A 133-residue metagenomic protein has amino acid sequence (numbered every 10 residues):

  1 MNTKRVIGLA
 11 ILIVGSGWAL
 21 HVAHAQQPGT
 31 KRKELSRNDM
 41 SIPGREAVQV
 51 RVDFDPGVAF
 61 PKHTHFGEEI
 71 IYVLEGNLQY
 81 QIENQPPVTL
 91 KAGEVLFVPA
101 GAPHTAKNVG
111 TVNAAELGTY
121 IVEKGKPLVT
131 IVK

Functional and structural regions predicted by a protein language model:
N2-R51, F97, K107, P127-K133: A short, N-terminal "cap"/entry segment at the start of jelly-roll beta-barrel domains of the cupin/DSBH fold
R37, P56, Q79, G93-V95 (+2 more regions): Extracytoplasmic low-complexity repetitive segments enriched in small/polar residues
R45, G57-Y72: A short beta-loop-beta micro-motif enriched in histidine and acidic residues
F54-D55, N84-G101: Short acidic-glycine-tyrosine-enriched beta hairpin
A59-P61, Q79, L96, A100-K107: Histidine-centered metal-chelating micro-motifs
F60-H65, I82, K107-V109, I131: Short histidine-centered beta-strand/loop micro-motifs that create catalytic or ligand/metal-coordination sites
F66-N84, E94: Glycine- and acidic-residue-biased ligand/ion/polar-headgroup-sensing regions
P87, G101-P127: Ligand-binding loop in jelly-roll beta-barrel domains
